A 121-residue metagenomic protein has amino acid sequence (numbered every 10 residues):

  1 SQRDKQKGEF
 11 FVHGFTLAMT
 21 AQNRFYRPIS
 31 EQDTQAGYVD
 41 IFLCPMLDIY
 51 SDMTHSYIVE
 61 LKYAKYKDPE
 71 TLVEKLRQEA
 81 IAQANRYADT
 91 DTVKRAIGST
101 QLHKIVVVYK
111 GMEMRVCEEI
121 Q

Functional and structural regions predicted by a protein language model:
S1-Q121: Structural signature of nuclease core domains in nucleic-acid processing machines
